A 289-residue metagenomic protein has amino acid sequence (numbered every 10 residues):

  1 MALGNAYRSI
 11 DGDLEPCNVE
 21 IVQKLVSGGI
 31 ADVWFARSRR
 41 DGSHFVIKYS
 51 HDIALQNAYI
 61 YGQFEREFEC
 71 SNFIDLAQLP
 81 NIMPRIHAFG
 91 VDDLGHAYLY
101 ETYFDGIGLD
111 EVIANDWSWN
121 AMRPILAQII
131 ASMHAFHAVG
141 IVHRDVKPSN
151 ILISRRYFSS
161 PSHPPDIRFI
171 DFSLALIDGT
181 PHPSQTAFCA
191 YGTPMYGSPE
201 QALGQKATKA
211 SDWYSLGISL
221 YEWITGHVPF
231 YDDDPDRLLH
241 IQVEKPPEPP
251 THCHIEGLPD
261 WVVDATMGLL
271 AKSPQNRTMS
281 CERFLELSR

Functional and structural regions predicted by a protein language model:
Q56-D75: AlphaC helix of the eukaryotic protein kinase fold
R85-A97: Short beta-strand micro-motifs within the conserved protein kinase catalytic domain, predominantly in the N-lobe
L94-G108: Conserved short submotifs of the Hanks-type protein kinase catalytic core that shape the nucleotide-binding pocket
I125-L126: Activation segment signature within eukaryotic-like protein kinase domains
A131-I141: Protein kinase catalytic-loop region centered on the HRD/HxD motif
Q185-E200: Conserved activation segment of eukaryotic-like protein kinases, specifically the C-terminal portion of the activation
D212: Conserved catalytic-loop aspartate of Hanks-type protein kinases
